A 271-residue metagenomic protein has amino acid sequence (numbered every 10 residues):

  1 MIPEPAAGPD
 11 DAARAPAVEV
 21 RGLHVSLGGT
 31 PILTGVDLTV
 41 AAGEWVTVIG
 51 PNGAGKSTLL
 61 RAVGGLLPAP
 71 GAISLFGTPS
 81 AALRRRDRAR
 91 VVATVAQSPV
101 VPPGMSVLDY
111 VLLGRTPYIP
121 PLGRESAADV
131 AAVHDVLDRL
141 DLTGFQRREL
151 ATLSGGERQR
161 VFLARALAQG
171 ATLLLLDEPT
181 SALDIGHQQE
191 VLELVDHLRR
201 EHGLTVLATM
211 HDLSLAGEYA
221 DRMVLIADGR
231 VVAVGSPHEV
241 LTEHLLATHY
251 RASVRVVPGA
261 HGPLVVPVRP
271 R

Functional and structural regions predicted by a protein language model:
I49-P51: The feature captures the beta-strand-to-loop junction immediately N-terminal to the Walker
G64: Helix-to-loop junction immediately C-terminal to a conserved catalytic motif
G71-P79, R88: Conserved ABC transporter NBD signature motif
A127-F145: Conserved ABC ATPase "signature" region
E149-L153, E157: Conserved ABC ATPase signature
L174-E178: Catalytic Walker B motif of ABC-type/P-loop ATPase nucleotide-binding domains
A247-R271: ABC ATPase nucleotide-binding domains
